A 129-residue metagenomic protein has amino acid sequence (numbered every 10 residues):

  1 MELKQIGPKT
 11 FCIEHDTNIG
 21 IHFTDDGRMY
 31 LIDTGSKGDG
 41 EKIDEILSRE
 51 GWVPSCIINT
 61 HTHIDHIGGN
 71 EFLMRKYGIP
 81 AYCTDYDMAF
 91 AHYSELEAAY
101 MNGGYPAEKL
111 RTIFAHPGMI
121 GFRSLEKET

Functional and structural regions predicted by a protein language model:
M1-E50: Conserved beta-strand hairpin/beta-sheet module of binuclear metal-dependent hydrolase folds, prominently
I46-T129: Active-site HxH/HxHxD metal-binding segment of metal-dependent hydrolases
